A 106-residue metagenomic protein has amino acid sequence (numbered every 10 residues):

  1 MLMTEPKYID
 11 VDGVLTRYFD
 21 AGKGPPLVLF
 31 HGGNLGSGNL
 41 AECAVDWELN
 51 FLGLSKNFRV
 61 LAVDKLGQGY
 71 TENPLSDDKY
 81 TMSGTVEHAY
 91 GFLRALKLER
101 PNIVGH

Functional and structural regions predicted by a protein language model:
M1-L15: N-terminal cap/lid segment of alpha/beta-hydrolase-fold proteins
E5, N57-F58, R100: A generic structural signal for alpha->beta connector loops
P6-Y8, D20-P25, R94: A general secondary-structure boundary signal
K7, L40-C43, D78, M82: Alpha-helix initiation/capping motif
Y8, V60-A62, H106: Conserved beta-strand scaffold positions in the cores of enzyme catalytic domains, especially in NTP/NDP-utilizing
V14-E72: Conserved HGGG/HGGXW glycine-rich cap/lid loop of the alpha/beta-hydrolase fold
E48-L52, A62-V104: Active-site loop/oxyanion-hole signature of alpha/beta-hydrolase fold enzymes
